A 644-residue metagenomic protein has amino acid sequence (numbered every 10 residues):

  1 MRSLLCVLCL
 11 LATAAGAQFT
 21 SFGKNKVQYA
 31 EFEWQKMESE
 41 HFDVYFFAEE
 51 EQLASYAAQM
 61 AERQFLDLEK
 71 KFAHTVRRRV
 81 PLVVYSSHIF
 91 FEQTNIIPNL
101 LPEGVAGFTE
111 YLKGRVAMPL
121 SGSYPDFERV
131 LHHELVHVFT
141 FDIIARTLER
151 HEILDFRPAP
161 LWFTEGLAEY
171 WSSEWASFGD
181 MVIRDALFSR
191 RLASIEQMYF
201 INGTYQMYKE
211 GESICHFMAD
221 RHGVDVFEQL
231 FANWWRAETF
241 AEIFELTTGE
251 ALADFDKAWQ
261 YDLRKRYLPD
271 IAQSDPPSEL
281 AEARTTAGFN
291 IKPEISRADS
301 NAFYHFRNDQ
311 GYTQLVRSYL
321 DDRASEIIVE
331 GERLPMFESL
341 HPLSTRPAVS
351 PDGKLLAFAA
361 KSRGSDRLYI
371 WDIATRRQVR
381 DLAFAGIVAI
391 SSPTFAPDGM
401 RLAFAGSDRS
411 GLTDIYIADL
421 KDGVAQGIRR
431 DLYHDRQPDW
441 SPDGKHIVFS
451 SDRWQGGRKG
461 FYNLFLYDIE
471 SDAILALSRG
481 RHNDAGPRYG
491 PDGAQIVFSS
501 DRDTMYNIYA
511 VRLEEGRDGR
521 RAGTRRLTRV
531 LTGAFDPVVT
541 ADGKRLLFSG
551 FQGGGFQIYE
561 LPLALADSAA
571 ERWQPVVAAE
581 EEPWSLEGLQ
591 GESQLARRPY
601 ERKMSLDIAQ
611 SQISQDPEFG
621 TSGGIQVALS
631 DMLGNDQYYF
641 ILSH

Functional and structural regions predicted by a protein language model:
A12-A14: N-terminal signal peptide c-region/cleavage motif recognized by signal peptidases
A17-L154, P158-P160, F178-G179, I243: Juxtacatalytic substrate-recognition/specificity segment
S21, N25-A30, W34-K36, N202 (+4 more regions): Beta/coil-rich, acidic/histidine-enriched accessory regions frequently appended to metallopeptidases
W162-F163, L167-F178, D185-E250: Active-site-proximal alpha-helical
M181, T286-N290, F306-R317, E332-P342 (+11 more regions): A flexible loop/linker signature enriched in serine peptidases of the S9 family
E294-N301, P347-L355, S392-R401, P438-H446 (+2 more regions): Blade-terminus and WD-like Trp-Asp/Gly-His loop motifs, strongest in beta-propeller folds
A324, V424, A473, L633-Y638: Repeated loop/turn-to-beta-strand initiation elements of outer-membrane beta-barrel proteins
F556-Q557, P562-H644: Outer-membrane beta-barrel initiation region
